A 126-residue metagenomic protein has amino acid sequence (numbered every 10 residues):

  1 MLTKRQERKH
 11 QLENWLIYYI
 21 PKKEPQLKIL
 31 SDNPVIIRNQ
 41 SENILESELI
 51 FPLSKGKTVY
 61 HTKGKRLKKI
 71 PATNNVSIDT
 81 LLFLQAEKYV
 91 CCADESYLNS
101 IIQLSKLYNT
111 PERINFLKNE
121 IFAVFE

Functional and structural regions predicted by a protein language model:
M1-E126: Alpha-helical structural context detector biased toward long hydrophobic helices
